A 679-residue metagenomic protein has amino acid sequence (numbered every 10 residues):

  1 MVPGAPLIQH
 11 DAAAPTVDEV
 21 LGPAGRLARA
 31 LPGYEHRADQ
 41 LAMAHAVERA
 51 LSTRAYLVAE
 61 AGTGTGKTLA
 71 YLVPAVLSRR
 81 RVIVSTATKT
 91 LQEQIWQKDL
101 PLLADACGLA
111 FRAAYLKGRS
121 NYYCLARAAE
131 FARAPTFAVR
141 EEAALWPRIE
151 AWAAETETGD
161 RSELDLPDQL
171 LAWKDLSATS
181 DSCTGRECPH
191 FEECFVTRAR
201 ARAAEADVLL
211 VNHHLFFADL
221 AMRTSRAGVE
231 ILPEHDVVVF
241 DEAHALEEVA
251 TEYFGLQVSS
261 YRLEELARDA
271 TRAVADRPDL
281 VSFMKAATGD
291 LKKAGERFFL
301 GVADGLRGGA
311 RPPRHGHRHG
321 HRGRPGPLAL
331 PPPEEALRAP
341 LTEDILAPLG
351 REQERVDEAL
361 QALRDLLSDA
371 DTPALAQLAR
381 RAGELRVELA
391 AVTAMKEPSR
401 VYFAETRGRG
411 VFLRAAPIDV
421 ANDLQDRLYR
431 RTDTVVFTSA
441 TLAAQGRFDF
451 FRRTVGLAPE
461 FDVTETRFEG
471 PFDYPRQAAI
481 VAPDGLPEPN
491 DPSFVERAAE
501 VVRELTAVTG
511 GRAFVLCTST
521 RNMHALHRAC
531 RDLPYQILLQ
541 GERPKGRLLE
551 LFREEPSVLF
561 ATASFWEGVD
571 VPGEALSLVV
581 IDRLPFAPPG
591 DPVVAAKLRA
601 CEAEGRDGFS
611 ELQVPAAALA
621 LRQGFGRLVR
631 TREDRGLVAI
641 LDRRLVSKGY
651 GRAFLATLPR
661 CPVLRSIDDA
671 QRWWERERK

Functional and structural regions predicted by a protein language model:
V2-A30, T63, R80-L209, H214-F217 (+3 more regions): A substrate-engagement module of RecA-like helicase motors
E48-R49, T68-R81, K98-L102: Walker A/P-loop NTP-binding motif
S52-Y71: Walker A/P-loop
L77, E93, K98-P101, S180-R351 (+1 more regions): Signature of the SF2 helicase/ATPase Hel1-core->accessory helical subdomain module
V82-T88, V436-T438, G511-T518, A639-L641: Conserved RecA-like ASCE P-loop NTPase motor core of nucleic-acid helicases/translocases
K174-L209, L220-V229, Q353-L486, S493-E500 (+3 more regions): A contiguous, basic/glycine-rich beta-loop/short-helix subdomain that forms a polymer-engagement track
P471, P483-S493, E542-V646: Conserved RecA-like P-loop NTPase helicase motor core
T518-G541: Conserved helicase motor "Helicase C" RecA-like lobe of SF1/SF2 P-loop NTPases
